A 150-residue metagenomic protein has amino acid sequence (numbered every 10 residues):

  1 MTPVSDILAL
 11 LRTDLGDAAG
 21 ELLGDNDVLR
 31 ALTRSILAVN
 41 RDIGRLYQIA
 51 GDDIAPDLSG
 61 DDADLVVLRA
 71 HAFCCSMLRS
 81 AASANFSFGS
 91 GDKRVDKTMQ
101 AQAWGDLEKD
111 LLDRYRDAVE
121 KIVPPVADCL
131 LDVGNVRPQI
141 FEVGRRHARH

Functional and structural regions predicted by a protein language model:
M1-G60, K121-H150: Conserved short "hinge" loops at termini or chain/domain junctions
D52, S90-D92: Intrinsic-disorder/low-complexity loop/linker signature
G60-R79: Elongated alpha-helical scaffolds
A84-G89: Short, surface-exposed beta-strand/strand-loop-strand elements in extracellular ectodomains
D92-Q102, I140: Eukaryote-specific, cytoplasm-facing alpha-helical/coiled-coil scaffolding segments in long proteins
M99-P125: Polybasic, proline/glycine-rich intrinsically disordered low-complexity segments
